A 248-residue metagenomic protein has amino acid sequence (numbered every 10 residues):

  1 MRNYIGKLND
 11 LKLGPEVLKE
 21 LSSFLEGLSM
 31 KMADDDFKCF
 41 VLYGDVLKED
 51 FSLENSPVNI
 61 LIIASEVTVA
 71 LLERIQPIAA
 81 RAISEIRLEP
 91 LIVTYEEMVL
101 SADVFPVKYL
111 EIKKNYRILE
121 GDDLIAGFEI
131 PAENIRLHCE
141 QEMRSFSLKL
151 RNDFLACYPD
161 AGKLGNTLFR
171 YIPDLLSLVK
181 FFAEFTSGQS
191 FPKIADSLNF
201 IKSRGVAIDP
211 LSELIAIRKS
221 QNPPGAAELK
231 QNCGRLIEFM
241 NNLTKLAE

Functional and structural regions predicted by a protein language model:
M1-F40: Helical scaffold of the NTase/Pol beta-like nucleotidyltransferase catalytic core
R2-D10, L72-N166: Conserved NTP/Mg2+-binding pocket subregion across the NTase superfamily
Y4, E129, E133-E248: Conserved nucleotidyltransferase catalytic core and NTase-mimicking acidic/glycine-rich helix/loop elements in nucleic
E16, E20, L71, E142 (+1 more regions): Soluble or luminal CAZymes and related metallo-dependent hydrolases
G27-K31, R81, N242: A generic secondary-structure signal
D35, L53-N55, V104: A generic fold-level signal
D36-F37, T68, I86-P90, E120 (+2 more regions): Secondary-structure boundary/capping signal
F40-I78, E89-V93: Catalytic metal-binding acidic patch
